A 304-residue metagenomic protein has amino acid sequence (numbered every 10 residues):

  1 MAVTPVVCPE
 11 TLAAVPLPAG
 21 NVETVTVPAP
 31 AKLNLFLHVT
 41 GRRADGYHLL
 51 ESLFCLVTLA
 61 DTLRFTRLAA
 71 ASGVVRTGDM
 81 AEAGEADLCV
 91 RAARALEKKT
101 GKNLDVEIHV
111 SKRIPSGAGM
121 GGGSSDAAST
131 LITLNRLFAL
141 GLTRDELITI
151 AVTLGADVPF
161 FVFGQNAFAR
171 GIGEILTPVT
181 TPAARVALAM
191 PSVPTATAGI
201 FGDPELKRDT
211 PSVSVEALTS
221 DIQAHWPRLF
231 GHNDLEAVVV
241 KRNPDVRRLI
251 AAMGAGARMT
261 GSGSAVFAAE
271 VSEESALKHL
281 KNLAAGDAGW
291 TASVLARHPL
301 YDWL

Functional and structural regions predicted by a protein language model:
A2-A118, R136, L140-D145, I172 (+2 more regions): ATP-binding N-lobe of GHMP and related small-molecule kinases
A19, C55-L56, V152-T153, P159-V162 (+3 more regions): Solvent-exposed alpha-helices and their adjacent loops that cap or buttress functional pockets in soluble metabolic
A69-E82, T130, V152, Q223-H232: Short, basic/glycine-rich phosphate-binding loops at helix/coil junctions that contact nucleotide phosphates
V74, F163, F168-G256, A269-L304: Conserved, helical-rich catalytic subdomain that frames metal- and/or nucleotide-binding sites in enzyme alpha/beta
R91-K99, E146, I150-T153, R248-M253 (+1 more regions): Generic non-transmembrane alpha-helical segments
H109-F138, A156, G256-E270: Glycine/serine-rich anion-binding loops at beta->alpha junctions that coordinate negatively charged ligand groups
A127, L131-F168: Contiguous, small/hydrophobic- and glycine-enriched helical/loop subdomains that border and often "cap" functional
